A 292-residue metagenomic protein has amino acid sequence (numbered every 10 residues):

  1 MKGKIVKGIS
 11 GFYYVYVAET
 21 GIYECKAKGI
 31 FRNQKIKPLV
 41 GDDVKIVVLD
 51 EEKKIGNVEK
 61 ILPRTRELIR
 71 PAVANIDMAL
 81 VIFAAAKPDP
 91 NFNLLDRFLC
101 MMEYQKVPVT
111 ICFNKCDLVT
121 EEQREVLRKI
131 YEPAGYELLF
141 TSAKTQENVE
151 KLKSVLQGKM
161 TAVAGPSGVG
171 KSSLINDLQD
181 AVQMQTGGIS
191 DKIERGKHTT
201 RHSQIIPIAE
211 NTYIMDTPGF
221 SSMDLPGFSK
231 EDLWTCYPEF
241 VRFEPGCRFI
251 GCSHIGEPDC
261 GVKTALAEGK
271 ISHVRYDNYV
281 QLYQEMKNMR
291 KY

Functional and structural regions predicted by a protein language model:
M1-I9: Structural detector for short beta-strands of small beta-barrel domains
G11, G29, K35-E52, L62-M78 (+6 more regions): Helix-rich effector regions associated with P-loop NTPase G domains
Y13-V17, C25, I46: SH3/SH3-like beta-barrel fold
G21-I30: Short, structured beta-strand/loop micro-motifs enriched in basic residues and often containing a Trp
E51-I61, D89-N91: Short, Lys/Arg- and Gly-enriched loop/turn segments at beta-strand edges
A86-G135: Phosphate-binding glycine-rich loops and their immediate beta-loop-alpha structural context
L118-V169: Canonical P-loop GTPase G-domain recognition
